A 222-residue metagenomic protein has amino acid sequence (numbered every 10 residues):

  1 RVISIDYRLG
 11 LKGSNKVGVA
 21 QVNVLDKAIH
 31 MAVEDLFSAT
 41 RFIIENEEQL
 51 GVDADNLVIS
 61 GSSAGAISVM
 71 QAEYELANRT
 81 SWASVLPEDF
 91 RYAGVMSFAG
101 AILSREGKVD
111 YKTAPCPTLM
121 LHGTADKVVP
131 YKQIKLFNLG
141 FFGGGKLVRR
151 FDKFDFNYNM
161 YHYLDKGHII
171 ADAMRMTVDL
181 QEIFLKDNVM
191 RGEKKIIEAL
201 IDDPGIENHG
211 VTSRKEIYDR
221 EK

Functional and structural regions predicted by a protein language model:
R1-I5, K12, G145: Short amphipathic alpha-helix adjacent to the substrate-entry channel of hydrolases
Y7-H30, E75: Cap/lid segment of the alpha/beta-hydrolase catalytic domain
G10-K12, L103, K127-V128, I169: Active-site loop signature of alpha/beta-hydrolase-fold enzymes
V22-Q49, A54, Q71, G143: Alpha/beta-hydrolase active-site loop
R41-A114: Primarily recognizes the serine-hydrolase "nucleophile elbow" in alpha/beta-hydrolase and SGNH/GDSL folds
M120-H122, D126: Short beta-strand/loop motif that positions the catalytic acidic residue of the alpha/beta-hydrolase fold
K127-G143, A173-M174: Conserved alpha/beta-hydrolase "acid-adjacent" motif
D152-K222: C-terminal catalytic histidine-bearing segment of alpha/beta-hydrolase fold enzymes
